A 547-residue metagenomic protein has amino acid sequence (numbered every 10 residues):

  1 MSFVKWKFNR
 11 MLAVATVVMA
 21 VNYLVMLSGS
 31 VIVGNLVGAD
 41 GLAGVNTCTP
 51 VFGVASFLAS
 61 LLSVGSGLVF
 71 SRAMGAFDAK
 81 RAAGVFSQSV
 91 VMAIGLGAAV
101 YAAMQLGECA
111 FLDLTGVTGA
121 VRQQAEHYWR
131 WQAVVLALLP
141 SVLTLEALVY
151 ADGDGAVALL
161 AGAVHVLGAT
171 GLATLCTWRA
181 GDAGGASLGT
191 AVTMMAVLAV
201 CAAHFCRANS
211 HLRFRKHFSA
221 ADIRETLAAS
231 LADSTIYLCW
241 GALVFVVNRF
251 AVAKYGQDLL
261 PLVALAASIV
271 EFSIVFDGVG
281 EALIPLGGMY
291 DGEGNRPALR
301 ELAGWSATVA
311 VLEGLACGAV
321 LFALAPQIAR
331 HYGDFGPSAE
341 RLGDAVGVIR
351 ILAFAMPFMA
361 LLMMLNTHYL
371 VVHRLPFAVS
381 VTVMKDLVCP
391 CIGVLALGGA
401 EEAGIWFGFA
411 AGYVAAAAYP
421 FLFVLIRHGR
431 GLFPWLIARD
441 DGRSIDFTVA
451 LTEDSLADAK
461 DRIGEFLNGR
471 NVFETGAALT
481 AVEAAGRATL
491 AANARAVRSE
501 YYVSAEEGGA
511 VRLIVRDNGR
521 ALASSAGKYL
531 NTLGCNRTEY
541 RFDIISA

Functional and structural regions predicted by a protein language model:
M1-A15, F70-V135, G171, L175-L231 (+3 more regions): Short alpha-helical transmembrane segments in multi-pass integral membrane proteins
R10-S30, W131, V142, H165 (+3 more regions): Transmembrane helical elements of multi-pass membrane transporters/channels
V33-G53, A120-E126, A183, L188 (+3 more regions): Interfacial/gating helices of multi-pass transporter permease domains
L42-A102, V142-G153, L260-A319, L361-H373 (+1 more regions): Small-residue-rich hydrophobic transmembrane alpha-helices
L148-L175, G184-S187, A191, V279 (+3 more regions): Alpha-helical transmembrane segments of multi-pass membrane transporters/permeases
R427-L479: Bergerat-fold GHKL ATPase/HATPase_c domain
A438-I445, T489-A547: Conserved beta-strand-loop-beta-strand hairpin that lines the nucleotide-binding pocket of ATP/GTP-utilizing enzymes
V472-S499: Conserved ATP-binding N-box helix of the HATPase_c
